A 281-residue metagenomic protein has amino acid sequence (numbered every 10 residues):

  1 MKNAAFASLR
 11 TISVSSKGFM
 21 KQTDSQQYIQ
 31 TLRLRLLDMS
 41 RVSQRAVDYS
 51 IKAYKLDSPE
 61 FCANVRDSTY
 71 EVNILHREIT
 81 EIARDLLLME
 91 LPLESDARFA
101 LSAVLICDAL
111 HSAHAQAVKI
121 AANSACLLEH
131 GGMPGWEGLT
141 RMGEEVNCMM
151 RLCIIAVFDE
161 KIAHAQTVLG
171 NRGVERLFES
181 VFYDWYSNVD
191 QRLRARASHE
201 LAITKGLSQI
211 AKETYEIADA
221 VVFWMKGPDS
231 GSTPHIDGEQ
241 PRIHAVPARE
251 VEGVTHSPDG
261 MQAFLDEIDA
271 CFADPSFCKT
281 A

Functional and structural regions predicted by a protein language model:
A4-A7, V14: Short hydrophobic alpha-helical segments enriched in small aliphatic residues
I12-A281: Cytosolic, long alpha-helical scaffolding segments
